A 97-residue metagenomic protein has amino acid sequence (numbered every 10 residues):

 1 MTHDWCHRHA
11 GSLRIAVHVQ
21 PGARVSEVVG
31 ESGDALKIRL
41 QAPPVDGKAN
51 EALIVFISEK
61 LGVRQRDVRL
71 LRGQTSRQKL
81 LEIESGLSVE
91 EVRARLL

Functional and structural regions predicted by a protein language model:
M1-V55, V63-Q65, R69-Q74, K79-L97: Contiguous, often N-terminal, cationic amphipathic patches that form binding interfaces
E59: Alpha-helical residues within the helix-turn-helix
